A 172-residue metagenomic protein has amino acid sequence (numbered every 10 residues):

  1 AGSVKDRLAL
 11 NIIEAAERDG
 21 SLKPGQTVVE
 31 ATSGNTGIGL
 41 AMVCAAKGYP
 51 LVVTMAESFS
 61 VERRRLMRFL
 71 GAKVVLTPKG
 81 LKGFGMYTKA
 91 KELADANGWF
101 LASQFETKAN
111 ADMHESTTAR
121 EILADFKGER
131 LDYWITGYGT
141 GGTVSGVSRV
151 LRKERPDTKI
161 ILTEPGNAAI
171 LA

Functional and structural regions predicted by a protein language model:
A1-A172: PLP-dependent amino-acid enzyme catalytic core
